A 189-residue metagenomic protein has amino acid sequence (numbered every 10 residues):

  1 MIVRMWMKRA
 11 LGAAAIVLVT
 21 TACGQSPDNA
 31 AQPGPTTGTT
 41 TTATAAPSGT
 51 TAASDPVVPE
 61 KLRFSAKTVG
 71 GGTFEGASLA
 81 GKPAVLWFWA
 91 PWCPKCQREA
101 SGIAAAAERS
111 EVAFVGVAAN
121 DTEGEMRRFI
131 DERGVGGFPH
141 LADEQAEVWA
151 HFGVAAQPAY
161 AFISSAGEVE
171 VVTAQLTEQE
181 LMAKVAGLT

Functional and structural regions predicted by a protein language model:
M1-R63, M182-T189: N-terminal targeting signals for export/organelle localization
V69-G70, S165: Short, ordered coil/turn segments that flank beta-strands lining enzyme active or ligand-binding pockets
E75-Q97: Short active-site neighborhood of thiol/selenol oxidoreductases, capturing the structured segment around
V85-L86, F114, Y160: Hydrophobic beta-strand anchors of alpha/beta hydrolase catalytic cores
P94, A104, E170: Nucleotide phosphate-binding site architecture
Q97-R133, E144-A146: Structural microenvironment flanking redox-active thiols in thiol-disulfide oxidoreductases
D131-G137, D143-T189: Thiol/disulfide oxidoreductase modules built on the thioredoxin-like
